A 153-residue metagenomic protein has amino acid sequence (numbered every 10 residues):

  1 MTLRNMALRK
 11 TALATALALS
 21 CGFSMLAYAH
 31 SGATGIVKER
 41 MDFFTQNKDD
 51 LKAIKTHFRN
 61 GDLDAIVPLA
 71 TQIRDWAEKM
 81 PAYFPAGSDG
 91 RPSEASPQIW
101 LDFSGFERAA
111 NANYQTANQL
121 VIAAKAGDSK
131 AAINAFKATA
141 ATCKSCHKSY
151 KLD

Functional and structural regions predicted by a protein language model:
T2-T15: Bacterial N-terminal signal peptides that target proteins for export
A12-S24: Bacterial N-terminal signal peptides
F23, K137-A140: Processing junctions and N-termini across compartments
F23-S31: Sec/Tat signal peptide C-region and signal peptidase I cleavage site
H30-A138: Extracytoplasmic c-type cytochrome modules immediately beyond a signal peptide or single-pass transmembrane anchor
T139-K151: The canonical Cys-X-X-Cys-His
